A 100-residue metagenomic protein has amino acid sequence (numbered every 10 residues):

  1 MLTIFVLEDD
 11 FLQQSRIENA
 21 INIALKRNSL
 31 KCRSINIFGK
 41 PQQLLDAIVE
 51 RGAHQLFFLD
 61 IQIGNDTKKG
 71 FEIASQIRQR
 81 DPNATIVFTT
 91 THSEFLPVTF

Functional and structural regions predicted by a protein language model:
M1-F5, E18: Non-catalytic signal-transmission and effector/linker regions of two-component phosphorelay proteins
E8: Conserved acidic carboxylate
F11-E18, L96: Charged phosphotransfer/docking patches of two-component systems
S15-L25, L44, I73-A74: Short, well-ordered amphipathic alpha-helices
E18-N19, R33-L56: Acidic, metal-coordinating helix/loop segments flanking the phosphotransfer/catalytic sites of two-component signaling
L25-I35: A generic structural motif
H54-F100: CheY-like receiver
